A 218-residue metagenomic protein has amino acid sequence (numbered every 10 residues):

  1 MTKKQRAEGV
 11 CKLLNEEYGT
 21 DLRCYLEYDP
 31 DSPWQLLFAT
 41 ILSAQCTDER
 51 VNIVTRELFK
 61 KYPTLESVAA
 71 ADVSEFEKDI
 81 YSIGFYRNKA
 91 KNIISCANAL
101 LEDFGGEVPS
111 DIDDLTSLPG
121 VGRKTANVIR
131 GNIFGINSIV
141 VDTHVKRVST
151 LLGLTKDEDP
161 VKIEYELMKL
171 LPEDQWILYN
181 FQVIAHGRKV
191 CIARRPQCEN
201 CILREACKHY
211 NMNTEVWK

Functional and structural regions predicted by a protein language model:
T2-W217: Catalytic cores of DNA base-excision repair glycosylases
